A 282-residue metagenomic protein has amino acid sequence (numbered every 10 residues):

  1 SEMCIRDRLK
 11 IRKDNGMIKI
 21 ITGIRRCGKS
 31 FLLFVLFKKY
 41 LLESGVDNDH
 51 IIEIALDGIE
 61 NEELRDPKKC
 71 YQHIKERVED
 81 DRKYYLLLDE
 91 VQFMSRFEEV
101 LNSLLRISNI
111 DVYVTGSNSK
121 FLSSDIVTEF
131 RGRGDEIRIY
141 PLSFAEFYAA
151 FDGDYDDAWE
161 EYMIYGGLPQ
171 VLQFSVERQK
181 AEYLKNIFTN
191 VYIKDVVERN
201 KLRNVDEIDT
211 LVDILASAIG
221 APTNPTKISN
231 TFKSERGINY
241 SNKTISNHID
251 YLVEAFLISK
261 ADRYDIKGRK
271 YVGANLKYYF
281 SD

Functional and structural regions predicted by a protein language model:
M3-I5: Short, small-residue-biased leader/transition segments that mark boundaries at the very start of proteins
I21: Hydrophobic anchor at the beta1->P-loop junction of P-loop NTPases
S30: Walker A/P-loop
I52-D81: Short glycine-rich substrate-engagement loop in P-loop NTPases that contacts/grips substrate
R106-V127, L252: Sensor-1/coupling segment of RecA-like P-loop NTPase cores
S117-S119, S124-P222: Interdomain motor-coupling "hinge/lid" segment immediately C-terminal to the ATP-binding subdomain of NTP-driven enzymes
E177, E182-D282: Accessory nucleic acid-recognition modules appended to NTPase machines
